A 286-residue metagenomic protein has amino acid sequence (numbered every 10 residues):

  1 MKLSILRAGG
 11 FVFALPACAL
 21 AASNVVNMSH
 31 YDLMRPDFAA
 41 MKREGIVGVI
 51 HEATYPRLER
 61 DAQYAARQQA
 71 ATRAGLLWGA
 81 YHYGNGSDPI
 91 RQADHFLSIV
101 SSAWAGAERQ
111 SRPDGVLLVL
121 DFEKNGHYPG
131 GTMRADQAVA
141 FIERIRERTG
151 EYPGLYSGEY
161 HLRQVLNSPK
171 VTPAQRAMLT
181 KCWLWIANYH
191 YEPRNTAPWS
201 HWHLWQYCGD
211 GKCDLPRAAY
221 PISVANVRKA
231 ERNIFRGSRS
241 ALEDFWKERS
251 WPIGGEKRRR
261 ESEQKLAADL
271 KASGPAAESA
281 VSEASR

Functional and structural regions predicted by a protein language model:
M1-G9: Bacterial N-terminal signal peptides that target proteins for export
A8-A17: Bacterial N-terminal signal peptides
P16, I99-V100, P173-Q175: Short alpha-helix boundary/capping motifs
A22-E151: Substrate-binding cleft of extracellular glycoside hydrolase catalytic domains
A22-S29, P36, V171-R286: Functionally critical loop-and-helix segments that line ligand-binding/catalytic clefts of soluble enzyme domains
G45, A53, T72-G75, V100-W104 (+8 more regions): Sec/Tat-exported extracytoplasmic proteins
L58, S87, L162, P193 (+1 more regions): Flexible, glycine-rich phosphate/dinucleotide-binding loops and adjacent beta-alpha linkers at cofactor/substrate
G115-P198: Catalytic domains of cell-wall/extracellular-matrix polysaccharide-remodeling enzymes, centered on de-N-acetylation
